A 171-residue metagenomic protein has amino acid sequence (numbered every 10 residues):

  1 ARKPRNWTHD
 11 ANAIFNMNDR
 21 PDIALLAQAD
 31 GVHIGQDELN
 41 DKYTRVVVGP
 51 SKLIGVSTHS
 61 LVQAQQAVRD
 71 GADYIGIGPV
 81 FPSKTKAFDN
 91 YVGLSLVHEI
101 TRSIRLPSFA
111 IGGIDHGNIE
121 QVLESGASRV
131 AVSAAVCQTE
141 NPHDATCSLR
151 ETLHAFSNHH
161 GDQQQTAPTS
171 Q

Functional and structural regions predicted by a protein language model:
A1-M17, Q36-H59, F88-H116, L149-H160: Alpha-helix-loop-beta-strand connector modules within alpha/beta enzyme cores
A11, A27-Q28, P50, D70-G71 (+2 more regions): Short, structured coil segments at secondary-structure junctions
F15, G31, Y74, R129-V130: A short hydrophobic/small-residue beta-strand
A27-I34, V56-H98, R102, N141: Glycine/Thr-rich beta-alpha phosphate-binding loop at enzyme active sites
Q36-T44, G76-F88, I119, L123-L149: Glycine-rich phosphate-binding active-site loops on the catalytic face of alpha/beta enzymes
A64-A67, A72, A110, A127 (+1 more regions): Small-residue (primarily alanine) positions within well-ordered alpha-helices, especially packing/interaction faces
A155-Q171: Extended, intrinsically disordered, low-complexity segments
